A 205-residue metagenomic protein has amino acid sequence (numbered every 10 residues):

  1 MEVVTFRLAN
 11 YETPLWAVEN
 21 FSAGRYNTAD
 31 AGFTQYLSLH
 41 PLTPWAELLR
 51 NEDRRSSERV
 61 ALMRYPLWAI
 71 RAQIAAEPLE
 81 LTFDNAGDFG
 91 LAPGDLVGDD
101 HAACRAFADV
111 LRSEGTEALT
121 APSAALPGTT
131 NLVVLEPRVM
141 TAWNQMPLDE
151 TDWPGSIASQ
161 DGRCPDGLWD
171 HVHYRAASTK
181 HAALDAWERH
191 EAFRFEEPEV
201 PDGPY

Functional and structural regions predicted by a protein language model:
M1-S22, T28-A29, N51-Y205: Active-site and NAD+-binding cores of ADP-ribose-processing enzymes
A29-S38: A short, exposed loop/beta-hairpin motif centered on an aromatic-Gly-Thr core
S38-L39, A177: Conserved aromatic
L39-H40, E114: Conserved active-site and cofactor/substrate-binding residues in soluble primary-metabolism enzymes
H40-L49: A short, charged, amphipathic alpha-helix used as a generic interaction element across diverse proteins
